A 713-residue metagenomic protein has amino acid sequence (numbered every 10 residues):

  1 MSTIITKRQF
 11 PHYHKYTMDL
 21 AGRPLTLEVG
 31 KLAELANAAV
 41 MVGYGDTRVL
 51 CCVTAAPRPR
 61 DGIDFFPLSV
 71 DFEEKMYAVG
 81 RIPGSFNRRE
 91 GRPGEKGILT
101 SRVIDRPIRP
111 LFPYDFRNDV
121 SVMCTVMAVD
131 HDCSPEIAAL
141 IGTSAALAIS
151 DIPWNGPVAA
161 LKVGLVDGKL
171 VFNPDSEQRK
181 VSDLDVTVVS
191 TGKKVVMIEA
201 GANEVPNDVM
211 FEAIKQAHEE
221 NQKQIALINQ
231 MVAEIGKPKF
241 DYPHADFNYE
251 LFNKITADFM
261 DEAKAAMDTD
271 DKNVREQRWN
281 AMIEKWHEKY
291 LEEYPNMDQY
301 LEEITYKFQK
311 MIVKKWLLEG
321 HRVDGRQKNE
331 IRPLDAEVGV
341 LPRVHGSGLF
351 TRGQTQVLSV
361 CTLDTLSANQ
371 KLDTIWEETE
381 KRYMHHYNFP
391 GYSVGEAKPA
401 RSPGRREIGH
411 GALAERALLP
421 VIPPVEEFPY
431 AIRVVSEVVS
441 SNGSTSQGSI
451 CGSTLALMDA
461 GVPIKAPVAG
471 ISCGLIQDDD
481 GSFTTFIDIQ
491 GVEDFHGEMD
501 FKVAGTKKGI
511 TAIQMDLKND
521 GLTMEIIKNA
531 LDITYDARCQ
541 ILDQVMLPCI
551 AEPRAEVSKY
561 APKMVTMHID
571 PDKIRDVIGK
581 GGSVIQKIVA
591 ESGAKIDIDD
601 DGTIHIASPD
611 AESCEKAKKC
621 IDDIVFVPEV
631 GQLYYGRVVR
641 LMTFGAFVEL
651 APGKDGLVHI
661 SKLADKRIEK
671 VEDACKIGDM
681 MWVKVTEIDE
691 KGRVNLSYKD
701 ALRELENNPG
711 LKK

Functional and structural regions predicted by a protein language model:
S2-M41, G45-A56, D241-E377, P562-D576 (+2 more regions): Extended amphipathic alpha-helical scaffolds
T3-H14, L20-R23, N37, R48 (+10 more regions): Alpha/propeptide regions of enzymes that mature by internal proteolysis
P24, A36-S121, V126-C133, G192 (+5 more regions): Glycine-rich, flexible beta-strand/loop modules in the N-terminal catalytic cores of phosphate-handling
A38-M41, C133-D151, V338-C361, N442-V462 (+1 more regions): Conserved phosphate/anionic-ligand binding catalytic regions in large, soluble enzymes, centered on
R106-Y114, I149, T365-A368, P390-G395 (+11 more regions): Conserved helix-loop functional segments at active or binding sites
Y114-V120, N155-P157, Q224-Y242, N273-V274 (+6 more regions): Flexible, glycine/charged-enriched surface loops at secondary-structure junctions
D151-M267, L457-A555: Mobile "lid/hinge" segments at catalytic clefts and subdomain interfaces of large enzymes
Y560-P562, P571-K713: Single-stranded RNA-binding regions, centering on S1/OB-family and related RNA-binding modules
